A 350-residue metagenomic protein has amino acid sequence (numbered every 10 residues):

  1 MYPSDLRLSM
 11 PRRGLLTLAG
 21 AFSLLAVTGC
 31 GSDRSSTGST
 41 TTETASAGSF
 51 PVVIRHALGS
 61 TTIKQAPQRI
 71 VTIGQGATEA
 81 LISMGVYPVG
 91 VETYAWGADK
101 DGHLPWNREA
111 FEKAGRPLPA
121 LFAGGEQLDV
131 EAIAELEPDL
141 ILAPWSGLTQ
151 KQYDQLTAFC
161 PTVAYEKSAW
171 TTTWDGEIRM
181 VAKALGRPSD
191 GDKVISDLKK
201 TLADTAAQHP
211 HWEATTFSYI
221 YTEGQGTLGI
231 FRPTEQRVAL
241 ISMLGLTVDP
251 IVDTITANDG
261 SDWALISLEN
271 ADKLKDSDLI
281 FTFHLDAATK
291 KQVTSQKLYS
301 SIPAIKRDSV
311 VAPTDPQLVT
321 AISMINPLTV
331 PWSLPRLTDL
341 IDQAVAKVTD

Functional and structural regions predicted by a protein language model:
M1-M10, G14-T28: N-terminal secretory signal peptides
C30-T41: Bacterial lipoprotein signal-peptidase II cleavage site
S60, K151-Q225, S323-D350: Extracytoplasmic substrate-binding proteins
T72, G76-L81, G191-V252: Basic- and aromatic-lined ligand-binding clefts that recognize polyanionic substrates
T78-V130: A short, structured surface patch at a secondary-structure boundary
W96-G102, L148-K151, K167-M180, A214-I241 (+2 more regions): Extracytoplasmic ligand-binding site segments that recognize negatively charged/polar headgroups
E137-A143, P161, D276-S277: Proline-aspartate-enriched helix->loop->beta-strand connector
L274-D350: Structured C-terminal subdomain patch of bacterial secreted/periplasmic proteins
